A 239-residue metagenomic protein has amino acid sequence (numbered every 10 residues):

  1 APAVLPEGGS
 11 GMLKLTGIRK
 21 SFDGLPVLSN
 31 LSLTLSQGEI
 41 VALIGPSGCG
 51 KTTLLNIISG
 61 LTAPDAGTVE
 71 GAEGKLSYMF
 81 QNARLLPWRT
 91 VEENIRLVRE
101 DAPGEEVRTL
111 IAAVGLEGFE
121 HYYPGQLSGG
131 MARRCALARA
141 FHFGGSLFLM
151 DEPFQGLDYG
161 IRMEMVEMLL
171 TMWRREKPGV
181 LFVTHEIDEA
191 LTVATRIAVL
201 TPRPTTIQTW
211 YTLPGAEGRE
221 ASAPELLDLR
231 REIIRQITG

Functional and structural regions predicted by a protein language model:
I44-P46: The feature captures the beta-strand-to-loop junction immediately N-terminal to the Walker
S59: Helix-to-loop junction immediately C-terminal to a conserved catalytic motif
G104-F119, L170-T171: Conserved ABC ATPase "signature" region
Y123-L127, M131: Conserved ABC ATPase signature
H142-S146: A short, proline-enriched helix->beta-strand linker immediately N-terminal to the Walker B motif in ABC-type P-loop
F148-E152: Catalytic Walker B motif of ABC-type/P-loop ATPase nucleotide-binding domains
